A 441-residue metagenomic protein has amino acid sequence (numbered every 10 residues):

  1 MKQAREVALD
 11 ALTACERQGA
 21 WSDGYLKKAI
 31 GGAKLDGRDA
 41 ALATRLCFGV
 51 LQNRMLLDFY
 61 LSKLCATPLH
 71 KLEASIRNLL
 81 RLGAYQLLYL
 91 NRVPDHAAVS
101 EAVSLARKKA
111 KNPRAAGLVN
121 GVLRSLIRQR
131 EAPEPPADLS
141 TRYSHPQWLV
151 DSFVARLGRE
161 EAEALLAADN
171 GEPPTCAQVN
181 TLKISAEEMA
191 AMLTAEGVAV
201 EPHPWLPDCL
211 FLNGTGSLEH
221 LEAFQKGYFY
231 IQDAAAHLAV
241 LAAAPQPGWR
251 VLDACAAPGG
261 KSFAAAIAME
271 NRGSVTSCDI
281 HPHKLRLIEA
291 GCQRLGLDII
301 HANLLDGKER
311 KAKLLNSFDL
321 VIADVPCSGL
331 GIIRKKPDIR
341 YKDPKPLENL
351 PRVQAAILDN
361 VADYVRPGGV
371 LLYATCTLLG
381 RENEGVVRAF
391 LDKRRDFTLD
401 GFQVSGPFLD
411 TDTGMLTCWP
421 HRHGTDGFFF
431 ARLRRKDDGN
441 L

Functional and structural regions predicted by a protein language model:
M1-L441: S-adenosylmethionine
